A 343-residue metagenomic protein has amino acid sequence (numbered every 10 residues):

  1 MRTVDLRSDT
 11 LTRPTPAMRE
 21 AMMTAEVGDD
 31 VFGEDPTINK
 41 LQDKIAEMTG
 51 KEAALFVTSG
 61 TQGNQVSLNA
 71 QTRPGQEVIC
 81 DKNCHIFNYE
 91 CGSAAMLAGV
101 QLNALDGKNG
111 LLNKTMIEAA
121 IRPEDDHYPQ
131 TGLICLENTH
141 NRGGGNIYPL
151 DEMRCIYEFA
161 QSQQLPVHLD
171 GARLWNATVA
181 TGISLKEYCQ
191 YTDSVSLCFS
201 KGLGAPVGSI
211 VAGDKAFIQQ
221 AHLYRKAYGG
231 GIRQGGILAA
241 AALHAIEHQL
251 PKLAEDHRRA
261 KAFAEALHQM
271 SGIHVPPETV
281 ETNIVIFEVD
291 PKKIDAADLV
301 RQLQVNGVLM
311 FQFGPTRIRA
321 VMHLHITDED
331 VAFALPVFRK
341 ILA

Functional and structural regions predicted by a protein language model:
M1-E278, T282-N306, M310-I326, F333-L342: Conserved PLP-enzyme active-site core in the AAT-like
